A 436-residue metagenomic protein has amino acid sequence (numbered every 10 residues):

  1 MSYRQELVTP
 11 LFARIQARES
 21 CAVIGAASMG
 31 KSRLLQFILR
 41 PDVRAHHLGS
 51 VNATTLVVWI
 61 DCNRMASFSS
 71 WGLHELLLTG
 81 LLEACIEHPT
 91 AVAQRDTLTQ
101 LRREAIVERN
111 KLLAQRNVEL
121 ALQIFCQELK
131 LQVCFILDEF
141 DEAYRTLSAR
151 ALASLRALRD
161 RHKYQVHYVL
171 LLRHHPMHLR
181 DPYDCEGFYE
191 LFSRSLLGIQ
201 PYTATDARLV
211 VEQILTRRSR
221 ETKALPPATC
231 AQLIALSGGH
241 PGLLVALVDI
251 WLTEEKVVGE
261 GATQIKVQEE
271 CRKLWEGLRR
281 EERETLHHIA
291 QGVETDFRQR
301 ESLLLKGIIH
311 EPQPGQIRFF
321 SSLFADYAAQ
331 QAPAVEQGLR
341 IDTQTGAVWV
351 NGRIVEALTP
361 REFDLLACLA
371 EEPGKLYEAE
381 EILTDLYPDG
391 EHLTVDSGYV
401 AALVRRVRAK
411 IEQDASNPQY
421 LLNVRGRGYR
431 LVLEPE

Functional and structural regions predicted by a protein language model:
M1-L11: N-terminal pre-P-loop "Q-motif" helix
A13, A17-Y144, S148-A149, V166 (+1 more regions): P-loop NTPase nucleotide-binding core
E142-L147, A151-E186: Sensor-1/coupling segment of RecA-like P-loop NTPase cores
L197-P227: Conserved small helical "lid"/interfacial subdomain of P-loop NTPases
R218, T222-K306, P312: Winged-helix-like regulatory helical subdomains adjacent to P-loop NTPase cores
I341-A367, R430-E436: A structural micro-motif at secondary-structure boundaries
R353-A357, L365-L403, A409-Q413: Positively charged, aromatic-enriched patches within helix-turn-helix-type DNA-binding elements, predominantly
E356-A357, V400-E436: DNA-binding patch around the recognition helix
